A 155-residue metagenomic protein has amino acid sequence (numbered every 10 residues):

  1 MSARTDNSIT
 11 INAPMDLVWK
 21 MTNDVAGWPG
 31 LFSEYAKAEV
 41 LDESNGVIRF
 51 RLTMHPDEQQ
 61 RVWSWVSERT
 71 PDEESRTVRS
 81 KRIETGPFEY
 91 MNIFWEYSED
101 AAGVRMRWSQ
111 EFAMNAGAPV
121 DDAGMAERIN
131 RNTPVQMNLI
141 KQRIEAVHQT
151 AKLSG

Functional and structural regions predicted by a protein language model:
M1-V47, G155: Hydrophobic ligand-binding cavity/cleft-lining segments
S2-S8, V47-R49, S64, T77 (+2 more regions): Intrinsic-disorder/low-complexity, polar/charged segments enriched in Ser/Thr/Lys/Arg/Asp/Glu/Gln
D6-I9, A38, M54, S64-P71 (+2 more regions): Hydrophobic/aromatic beta-strand elements that line small-molecule binding cavities or substrate pockets in beta-rich
I11-M15, M54-E58, P71-E73, E84-G86 (+2 more regions): Beta-strand elements of well-folded, non-transmembrane domains
L17-T22, W28, F50, R69 (+4 more regions): Hydrophobic pocket/interface hotspot
G30, E39-G86, N138-G155: Glycine-rich portal/gate segments that line the openings of hydrophobic small-molecule binding cavities
R82-V135, Q142, A151-G155: Beta-strand/loop substructures that line and gate deep hydrophobic ligand-binding cavities in soluble
